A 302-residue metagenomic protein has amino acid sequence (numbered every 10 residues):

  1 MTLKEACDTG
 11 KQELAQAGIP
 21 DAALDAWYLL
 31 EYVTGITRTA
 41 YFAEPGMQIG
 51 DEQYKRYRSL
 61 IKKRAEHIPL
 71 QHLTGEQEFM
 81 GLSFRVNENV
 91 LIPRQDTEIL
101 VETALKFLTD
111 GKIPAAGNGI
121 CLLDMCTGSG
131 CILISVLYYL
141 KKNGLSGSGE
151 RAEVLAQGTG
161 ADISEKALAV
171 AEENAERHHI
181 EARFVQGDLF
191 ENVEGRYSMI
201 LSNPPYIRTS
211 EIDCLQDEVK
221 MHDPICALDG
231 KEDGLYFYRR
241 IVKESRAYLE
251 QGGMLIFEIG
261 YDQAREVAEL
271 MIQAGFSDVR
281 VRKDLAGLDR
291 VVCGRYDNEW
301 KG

Functional and structural regions predicted by a protein language model:
M1-T34, Y41-F42, I49: Non-catalytic accessory regions of SAM-dependent methyltransferases
E31-F107: Conserved AdoMet
S83, Q157, E181-R183, S277-R280: Conserved beta-strand segments of alpha/beta enzyme cores
I99-C214, E218: Conserved SAM/SAH cofactor-binding pocket of Class I
A161, E165, Q216-E250, M254 (+1 more regions): Glycine-rich S-adenosyl-L-methionine
Q186-G187, I259, K283: Short loop/edge segments at beta-strand edges and connector loops that shape dinucleotide/nucleotide cofactor-binding
Y261-A274: Short alpha-helix
I272-G302: Core SAM-dependent methyltransferase catalytic element
